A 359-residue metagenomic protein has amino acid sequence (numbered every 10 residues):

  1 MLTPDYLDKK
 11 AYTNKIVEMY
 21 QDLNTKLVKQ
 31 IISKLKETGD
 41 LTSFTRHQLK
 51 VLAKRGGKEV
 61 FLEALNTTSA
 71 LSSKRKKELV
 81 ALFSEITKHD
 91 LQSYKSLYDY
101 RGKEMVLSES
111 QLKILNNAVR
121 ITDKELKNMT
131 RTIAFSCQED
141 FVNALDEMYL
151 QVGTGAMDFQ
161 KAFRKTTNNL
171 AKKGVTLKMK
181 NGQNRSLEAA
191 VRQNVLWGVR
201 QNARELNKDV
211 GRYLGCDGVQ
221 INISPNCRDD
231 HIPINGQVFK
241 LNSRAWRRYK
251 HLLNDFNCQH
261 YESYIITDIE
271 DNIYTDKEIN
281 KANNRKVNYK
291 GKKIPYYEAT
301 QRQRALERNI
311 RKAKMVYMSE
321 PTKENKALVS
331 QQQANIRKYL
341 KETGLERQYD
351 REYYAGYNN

Functional and structural regions predicted by a protein language model:
M1-K165, T275-N359: N-terminal leader/targeting and assembly helices and adjacent pre-domain segments
D40, A156-Q160, N181, V210-G215: Short, glycine/acidic-rich hinge or "gate" loops at secondary-structure transitions that mediate conformational
F163, K173, N181-Q183: Non-catalytic terminal regions with compositionally biased, polar/charged low complexity
N168-N169, L177-K178, N184-I279: Acidic, glycine-rich two-metal-ion catalytic cores of nucleic acid-processing enzymes
N181, R185, A189, K293-Y296 (+1 more regions): Active-site oxyanion-binding pockets that recognize sulfate/phosphate
